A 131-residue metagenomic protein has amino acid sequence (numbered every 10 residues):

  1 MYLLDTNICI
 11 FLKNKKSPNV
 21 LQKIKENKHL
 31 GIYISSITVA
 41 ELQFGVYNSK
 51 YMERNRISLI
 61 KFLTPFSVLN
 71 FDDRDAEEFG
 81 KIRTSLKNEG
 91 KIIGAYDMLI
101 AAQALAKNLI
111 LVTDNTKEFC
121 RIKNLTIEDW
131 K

Functional and structural regions predicted by a protein language model:
M1-I34, V46-L63, E89: Short, well-structured N-terminal submotif of metal-dependent ribonuclease cores
D5-T6, V20, L42, F79 (+2 more regions): Generic structural signal for small/hydrophobic residues in well-ordered secondary structure, especially within
T6, D73, D97-M98: Conserved glycosyltransferase catalytic-site signature
I8, T38, D75, K117-E118: Alpha-helix capping/helix-boundary segments
S67-N88: Acidic catalytic patch
G94-I110: Acidic, metal-associated active-site segment
I110-E118: C-terminal structural segments of small proteins and small subunits
K117, I127-D129: Short, C-terminally biased terminal segments at protein or domain edges
